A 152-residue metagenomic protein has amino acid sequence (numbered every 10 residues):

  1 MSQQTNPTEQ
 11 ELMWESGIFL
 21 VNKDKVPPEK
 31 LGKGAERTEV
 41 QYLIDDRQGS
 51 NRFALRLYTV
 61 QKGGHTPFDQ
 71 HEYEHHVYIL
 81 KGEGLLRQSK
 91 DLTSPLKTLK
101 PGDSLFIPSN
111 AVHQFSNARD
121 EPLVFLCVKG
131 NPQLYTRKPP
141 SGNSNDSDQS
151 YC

Functional and structural regions predicted by a protein language model:
M1-R52, P140-C152: A short, N-terminal "cap"/entry segment at the start of jelly-roll beta-barrel domains of the cupin/DSBH fold
Q41, R56-H71: Conserved short histidine dyad/triad with adjacent acidic residue
L57, Q70, Q88-K90, S109 (+2 more regions): Residue-level recognition of conserved beta-strand positions in structured domain cores
G64-P67, L85, L105, S109-F115: Histidine-centered metal-chelating micro-motifs
Y73-L85, S89-K90: Glycine- and acidic-residue-biased ligand/ion/polar-headgroup-sensing regions
D91-P108: Short acidic-glycine-tyrosine-enriched beta hairpin
K100-P101, S109-L134: Ligand-binding loop in jelly-roll beta-barrel domains
